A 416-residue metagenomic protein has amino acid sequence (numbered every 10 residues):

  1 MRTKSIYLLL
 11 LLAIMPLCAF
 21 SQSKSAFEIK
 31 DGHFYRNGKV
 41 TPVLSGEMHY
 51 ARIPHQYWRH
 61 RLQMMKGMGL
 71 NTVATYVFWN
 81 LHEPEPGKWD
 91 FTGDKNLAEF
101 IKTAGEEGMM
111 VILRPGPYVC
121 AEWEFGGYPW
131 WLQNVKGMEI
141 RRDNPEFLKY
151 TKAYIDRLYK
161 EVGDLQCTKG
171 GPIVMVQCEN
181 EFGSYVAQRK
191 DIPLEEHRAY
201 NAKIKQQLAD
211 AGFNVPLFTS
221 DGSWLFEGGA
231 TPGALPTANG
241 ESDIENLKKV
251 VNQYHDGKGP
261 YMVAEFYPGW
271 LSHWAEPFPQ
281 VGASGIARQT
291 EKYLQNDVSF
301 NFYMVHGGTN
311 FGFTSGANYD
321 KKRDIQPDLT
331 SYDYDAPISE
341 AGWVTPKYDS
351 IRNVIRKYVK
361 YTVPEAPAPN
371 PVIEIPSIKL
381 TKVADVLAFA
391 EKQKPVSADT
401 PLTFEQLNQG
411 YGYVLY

Functional and structural regions predicted by a protein language model:
M1-S23: Bacterial Sec-dependent N-terminal signal peptides
F20-T72, K102: N-terminal carbohydrate-binding accessory modules
K39, Y76-K88, G93, A121-E146 (+1 more regions): Aromatic- and acidic-residue-enriched carbohydrate-binding clefts of CAZyme catalytic domains
E47-H49, Y76, E179, H306: Conserved residues at the C-terminal ends of beta-strands
Q56, F91, K95, P145-K149 (+2 more regions): Soluble non-cytosolic domains of exported or imported proteins
W58-G126, W130-W131, K205-D210: Aromatic-lined substrate-binding rim segments of carbohydrate-active enzymes
L113, P117-Y150, D156-F302: Substrate-binding/catalytic cleft of secreted carbohydrate-active enzymes, primarily glycoside hydrolases
L148-V162, K169-C178, G183-S184, Q188 (+6 more regions): Carbohydrate-binding surfaces of carbohydrate-active enzymes
